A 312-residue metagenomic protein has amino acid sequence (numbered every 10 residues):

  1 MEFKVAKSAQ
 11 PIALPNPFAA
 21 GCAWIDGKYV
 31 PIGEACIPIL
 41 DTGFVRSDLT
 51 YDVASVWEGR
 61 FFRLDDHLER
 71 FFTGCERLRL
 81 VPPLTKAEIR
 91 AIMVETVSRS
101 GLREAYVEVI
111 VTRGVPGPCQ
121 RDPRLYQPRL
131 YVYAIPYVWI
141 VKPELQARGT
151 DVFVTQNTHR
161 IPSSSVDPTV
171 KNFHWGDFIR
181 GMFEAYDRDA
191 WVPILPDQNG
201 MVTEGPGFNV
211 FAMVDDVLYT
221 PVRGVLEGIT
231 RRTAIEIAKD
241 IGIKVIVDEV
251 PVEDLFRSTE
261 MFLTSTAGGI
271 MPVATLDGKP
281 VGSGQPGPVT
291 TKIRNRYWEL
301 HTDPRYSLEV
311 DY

Functional and structural regions predicted by a protein language model:
M1-P83, A91-E95, P118-Y312: Helix-start/capping segments and mature chain N-termini
V81-K86, R99-I110, V141-P143: Short secondary-structure capping/junction motifs at helix and strand boundaries
T112-G117: Short, internal active-site loops enriched in acidic
